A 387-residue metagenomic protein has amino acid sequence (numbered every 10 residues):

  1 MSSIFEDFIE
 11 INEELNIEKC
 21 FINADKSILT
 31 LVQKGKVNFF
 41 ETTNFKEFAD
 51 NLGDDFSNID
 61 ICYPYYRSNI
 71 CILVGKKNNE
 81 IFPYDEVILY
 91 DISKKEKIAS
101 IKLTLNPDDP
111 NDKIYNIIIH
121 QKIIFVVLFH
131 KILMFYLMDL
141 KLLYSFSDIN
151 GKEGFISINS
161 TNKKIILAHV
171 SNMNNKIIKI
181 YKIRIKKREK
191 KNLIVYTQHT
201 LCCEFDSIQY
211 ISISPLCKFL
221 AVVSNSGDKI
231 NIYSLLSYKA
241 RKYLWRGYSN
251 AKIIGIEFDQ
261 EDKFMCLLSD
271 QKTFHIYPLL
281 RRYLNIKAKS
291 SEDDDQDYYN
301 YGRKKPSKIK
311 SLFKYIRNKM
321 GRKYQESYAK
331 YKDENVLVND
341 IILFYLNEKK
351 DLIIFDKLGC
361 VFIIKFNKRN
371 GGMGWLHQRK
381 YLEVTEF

Functional and structural regions predicted by a protein language model:
F5-I11, K46-G53, E96-P107, K141-S147 (+3 more regions): A short beta-strand motif characteristic of beta-propeller blades
E6-K36, D55-N69: Beta-strand-rich domains and repeat architectures in extracellular enzymes and scaffolds, especially beta-propellers
L15-F21, S57-Y63, D108-I118, N150-S160 (+3 more regions): Canonical WD40 repeat/beta-propeller blade segments in eukaryotic WD-repeat proteins
D25-D54, G75-K94: Beta-propeller domains
D25-K26, R67-S68, Q121-I123, N162-K164 (+3 more regions): Conserved loop/turn motif of beta-propeller repeat scaffolds
L29, C71, I124, L167 (+3 more regions): Hydrophobic beta-strand positions that form the internal "hydrophobic ladder" of WD40/Gbeta-like beta-propeller blades
E41-E47, L89-K97, F135-S145, M173-F205 (+2 more regions): Per-blade loop-tip surfaces of WD-repeat and WD-like beta-propellers in eukaryotic adaptors/scaffolds
I149-K152, L279-F387: Terminal intrinsically disordered, low-complexity extensions flanking WD-repeat/beta-propeller proteins
